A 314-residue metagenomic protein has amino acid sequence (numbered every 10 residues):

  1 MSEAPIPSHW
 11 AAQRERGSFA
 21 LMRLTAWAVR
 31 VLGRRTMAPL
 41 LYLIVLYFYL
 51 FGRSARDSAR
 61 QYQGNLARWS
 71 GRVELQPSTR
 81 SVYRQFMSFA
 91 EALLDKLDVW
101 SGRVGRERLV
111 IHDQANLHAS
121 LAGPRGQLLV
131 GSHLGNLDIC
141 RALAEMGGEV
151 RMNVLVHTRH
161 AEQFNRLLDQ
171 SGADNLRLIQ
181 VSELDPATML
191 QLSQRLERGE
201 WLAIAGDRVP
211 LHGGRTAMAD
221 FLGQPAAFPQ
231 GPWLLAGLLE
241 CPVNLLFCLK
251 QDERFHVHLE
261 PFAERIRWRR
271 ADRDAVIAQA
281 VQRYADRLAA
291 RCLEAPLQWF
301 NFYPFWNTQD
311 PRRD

Functional and structural regions predicted by a protein language model:
S2-G131, L167-D169, L176, Q251: Membrane-anchoring hydrophobic helices of lipid-metabolizing enzymes
L24, S58, A115, I139 (+4 more regions): Short Gly/charged-rich anion-binding patches and loops
L32, F51, M146-G147, Q170 (+2 more regions): Non-catalytic C-terminal accessory region of glycerolipid acyltransferases and related lyso-lipid remodeling enzymes
T36, N136, W299-F300: Short hydrophobic/aromatic residue motifs in ordered secondary structure
S81-R84, E91-A92, G123-E183, R198 (+1 more regions): Catalytic core of membrane glycerolipid acyltransferases/transacylases, capturing the structured, soluble-facing
E107-I111, L134, A161, S182-P186 (+2 more regions): A conditional alpha-helix N-cap/helix-loop micro-motif detector
V110, I179, E260: General small-molecule cofactor/ligand-binding pocket signal
